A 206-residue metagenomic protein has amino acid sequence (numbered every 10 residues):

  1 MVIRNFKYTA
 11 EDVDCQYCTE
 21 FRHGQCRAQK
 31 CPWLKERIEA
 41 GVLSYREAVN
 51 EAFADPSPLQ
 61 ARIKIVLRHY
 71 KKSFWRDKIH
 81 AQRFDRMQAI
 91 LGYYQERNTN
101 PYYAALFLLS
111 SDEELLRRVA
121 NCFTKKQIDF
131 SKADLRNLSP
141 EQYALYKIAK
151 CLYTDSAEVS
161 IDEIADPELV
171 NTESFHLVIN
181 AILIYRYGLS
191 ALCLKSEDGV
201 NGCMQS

Functional and structural regions predicted by a protein language model:
M1-N137, A157-S206: Extended, charge-biased low-complexity segments that typically form long amphipathic alpha-helices/coiled-coils
